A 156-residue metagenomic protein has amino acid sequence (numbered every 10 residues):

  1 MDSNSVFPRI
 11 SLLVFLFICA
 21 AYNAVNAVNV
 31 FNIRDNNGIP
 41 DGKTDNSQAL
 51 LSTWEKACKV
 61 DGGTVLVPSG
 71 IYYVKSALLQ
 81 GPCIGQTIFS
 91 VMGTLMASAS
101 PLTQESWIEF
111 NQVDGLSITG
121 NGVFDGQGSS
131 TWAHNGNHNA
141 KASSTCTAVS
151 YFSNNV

Functional and structural regions predicted by a protein language model:
D2-V156: Extracellular/periplasmic carbohydrate-active domains that bind, remodel, or depolymerize complex polysaccharides
